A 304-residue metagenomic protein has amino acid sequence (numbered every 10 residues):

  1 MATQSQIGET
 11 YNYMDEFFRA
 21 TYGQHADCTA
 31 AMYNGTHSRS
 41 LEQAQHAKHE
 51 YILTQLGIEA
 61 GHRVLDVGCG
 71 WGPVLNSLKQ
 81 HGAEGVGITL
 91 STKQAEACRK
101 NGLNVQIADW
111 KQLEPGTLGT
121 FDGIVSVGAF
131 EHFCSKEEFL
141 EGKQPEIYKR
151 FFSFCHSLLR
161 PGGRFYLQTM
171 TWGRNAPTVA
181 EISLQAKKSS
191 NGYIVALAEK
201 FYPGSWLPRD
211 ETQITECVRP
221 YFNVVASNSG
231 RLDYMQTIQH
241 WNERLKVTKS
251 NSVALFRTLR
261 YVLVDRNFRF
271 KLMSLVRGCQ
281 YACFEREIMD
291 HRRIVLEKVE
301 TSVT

Functional and structural regions predicted by a protein language model:
M1-Q55: Conserved Class I S-adenosyl-L-methionine-dependent methyltransferase catalytic core
G61-G68: Conserved class I S-adenosyl-L-methionine
W71-G82: Conserved SAM-binding loop of SAM-dependent methyltransferases across substrates and taxa, primarily the Class I
G102-Q112: Conserved SAM-binding strand-loop segment of SAM-dependent methyltransferases
K111-I124: A short acidic, Gly/Pro-enriched loop at the edge of an enzyme's catalytic core that lines a small-molecule cofactor
K143-P161: A short glycine-rich, Lys/Arg-flanked "PGG" loop and its adjoining helix->strand segment in the class I
G162-T169: Conserved beta-strand signature within the Rossmann-like core of class I S-adenosyl-L-methionine
T171-I288, E300: Substrate-binding/catalytic lobe of Class I Rossmann-like enzymes that use SAM or dcSAM, i.e., the mid-to-C-terminal
